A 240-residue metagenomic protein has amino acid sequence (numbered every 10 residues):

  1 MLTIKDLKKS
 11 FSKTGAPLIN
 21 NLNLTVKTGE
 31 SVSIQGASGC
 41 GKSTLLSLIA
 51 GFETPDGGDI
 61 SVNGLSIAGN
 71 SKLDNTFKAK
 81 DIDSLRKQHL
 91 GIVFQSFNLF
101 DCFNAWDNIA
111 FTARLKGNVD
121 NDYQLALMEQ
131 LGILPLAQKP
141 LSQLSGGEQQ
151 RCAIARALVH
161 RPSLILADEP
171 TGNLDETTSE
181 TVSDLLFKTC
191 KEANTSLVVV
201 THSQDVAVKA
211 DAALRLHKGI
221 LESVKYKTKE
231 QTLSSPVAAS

Functional and structural regions predicted by a protein language model:
Q35-A37: The feature captures the beta-strand-to-loop junction immediately N-terminal to the Walker
A50: Helix-to-loop junction immediately C-terminal to a conserved catalytic motif
G58-L73: Conserved ABC transporter NBD signature motif
S66, N118-L136: Conserved ABC ATPase "signature" region
F103-A110: Short coil-to-helix segment of the ABC ATPase nucleotide-binding domain corresponding to the Q-loop/switch region
P140-Q150: Conserved ABC ATPase signature
R161: Conserved catalytic motifs of ABC-family nucleotide-binding domains
